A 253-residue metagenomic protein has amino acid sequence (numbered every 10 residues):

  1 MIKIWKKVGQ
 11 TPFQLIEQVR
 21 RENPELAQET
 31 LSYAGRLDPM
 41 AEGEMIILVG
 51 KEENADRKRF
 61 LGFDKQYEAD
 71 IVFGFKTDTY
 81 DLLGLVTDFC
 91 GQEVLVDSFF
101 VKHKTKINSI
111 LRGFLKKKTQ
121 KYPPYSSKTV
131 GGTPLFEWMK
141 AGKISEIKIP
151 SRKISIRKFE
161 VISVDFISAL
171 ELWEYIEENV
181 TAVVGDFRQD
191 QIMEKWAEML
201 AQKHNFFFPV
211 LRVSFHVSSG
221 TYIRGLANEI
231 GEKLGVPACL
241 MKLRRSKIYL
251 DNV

Functional and structural regions predicted by a protein language model:
M1-V253: Catalytic/RNA-binding core of pseudouridine synthases
